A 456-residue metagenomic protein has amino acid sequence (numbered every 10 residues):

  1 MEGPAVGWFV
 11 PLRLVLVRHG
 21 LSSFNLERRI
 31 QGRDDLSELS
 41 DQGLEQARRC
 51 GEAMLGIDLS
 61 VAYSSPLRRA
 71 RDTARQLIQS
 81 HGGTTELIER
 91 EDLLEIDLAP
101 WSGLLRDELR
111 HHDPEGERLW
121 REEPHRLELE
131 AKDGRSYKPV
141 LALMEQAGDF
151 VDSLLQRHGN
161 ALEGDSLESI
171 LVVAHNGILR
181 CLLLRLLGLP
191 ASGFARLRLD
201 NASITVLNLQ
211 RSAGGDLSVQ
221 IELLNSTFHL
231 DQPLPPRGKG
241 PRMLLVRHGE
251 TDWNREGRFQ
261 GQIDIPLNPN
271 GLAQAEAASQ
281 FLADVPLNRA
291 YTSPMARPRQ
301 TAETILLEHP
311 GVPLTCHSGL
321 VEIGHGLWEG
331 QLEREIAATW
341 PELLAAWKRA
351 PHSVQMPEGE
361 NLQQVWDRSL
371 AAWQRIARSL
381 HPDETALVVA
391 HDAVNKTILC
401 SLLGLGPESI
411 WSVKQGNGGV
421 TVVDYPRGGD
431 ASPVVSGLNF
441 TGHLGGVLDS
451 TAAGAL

Functional and structural regions predicted by a protein language model:
E2-L12, A99-E108, N160-A161, S166-E168 (+7 more regions): Acidic, low-complexity terminal tails and accessory targeting/binding regions of phosphate-metabolizing enzymes
E2-P11, R48-R118, E276-A345: Phosphate-coordination/substrate-recognition cap region in phosphate-metabolizing enzymes
L16, V172, M243-L245, V388: Residue-level marker for buried hydrophobic side chains located in beta-strands that build the well-ordered beta-sheet
H19, G43, H175, H248 (+2 more regions): Short, conserved phosphate/pyrophosphate- and ester-handling motifs at nucleotide-, phospho-/glycolipid
L21-D72, Q76-L77, D133-A147, D252-E308 (+1 more regions): Loop-to-helix element that buttresses phosphate recognition and phosphoryl-transfer chemistry
S22, I178-L179, T251, V394-N395: Short active-site segment of divalent metal-dependent hydrolases/proteases that encodes the spacing between
P114-A142, L343-Q363: Short glycine/proline- and acidic residue-enriched helix-loop micro-motifs that form flexible lids or anion-recognition
L171-G177, L387-A393: His/acidic metal-ligating clusters that form di-metal
